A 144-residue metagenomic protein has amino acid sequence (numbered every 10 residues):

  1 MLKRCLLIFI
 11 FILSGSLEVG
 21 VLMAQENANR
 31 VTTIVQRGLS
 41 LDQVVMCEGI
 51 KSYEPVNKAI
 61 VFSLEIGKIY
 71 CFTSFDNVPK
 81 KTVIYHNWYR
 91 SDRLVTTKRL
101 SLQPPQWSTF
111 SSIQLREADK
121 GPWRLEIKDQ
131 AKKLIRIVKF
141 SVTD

Functional and structural regions predicted by a protein language model:
L7-E18: Bacterial N-terminal signal peptides
Q25-E65: Short, compositionally biased P/S/T/A/G/V-rich stretches that sit at domain boundaries
I69-D76: Short edge beta-strand/loop segments characteristic of extracellular beta-sandwich folds
F72, W107-L115: Exposed aromatic-hydrophobic patches
K81, K120-P122: Extracellular Ig-like/FN3 beta-sandwich strand-entry sites
H86-R90, I127: Conserved aromatic beta-strand anchor motif in extracellular beta-sandwich/beta-rich domains
S101-W107: Short proline/glycine- and polar residue-rich coil/turn motifs
R116, R124-S141: Short, exposed beta-strand-loop hairpins at the edges of beta-sheets in extracellular/periplasmic proteins
